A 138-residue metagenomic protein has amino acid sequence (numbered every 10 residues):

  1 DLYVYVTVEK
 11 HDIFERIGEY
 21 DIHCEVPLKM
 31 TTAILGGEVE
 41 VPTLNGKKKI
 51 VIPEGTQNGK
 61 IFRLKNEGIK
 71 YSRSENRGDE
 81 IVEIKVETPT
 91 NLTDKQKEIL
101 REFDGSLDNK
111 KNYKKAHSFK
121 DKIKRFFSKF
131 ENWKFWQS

Functional and structural regions predicted by a protein language model:
D1-S138: Charged, often glycine-enriched C-terminal and inter-domain segments that act as flexible interaction/assembly
